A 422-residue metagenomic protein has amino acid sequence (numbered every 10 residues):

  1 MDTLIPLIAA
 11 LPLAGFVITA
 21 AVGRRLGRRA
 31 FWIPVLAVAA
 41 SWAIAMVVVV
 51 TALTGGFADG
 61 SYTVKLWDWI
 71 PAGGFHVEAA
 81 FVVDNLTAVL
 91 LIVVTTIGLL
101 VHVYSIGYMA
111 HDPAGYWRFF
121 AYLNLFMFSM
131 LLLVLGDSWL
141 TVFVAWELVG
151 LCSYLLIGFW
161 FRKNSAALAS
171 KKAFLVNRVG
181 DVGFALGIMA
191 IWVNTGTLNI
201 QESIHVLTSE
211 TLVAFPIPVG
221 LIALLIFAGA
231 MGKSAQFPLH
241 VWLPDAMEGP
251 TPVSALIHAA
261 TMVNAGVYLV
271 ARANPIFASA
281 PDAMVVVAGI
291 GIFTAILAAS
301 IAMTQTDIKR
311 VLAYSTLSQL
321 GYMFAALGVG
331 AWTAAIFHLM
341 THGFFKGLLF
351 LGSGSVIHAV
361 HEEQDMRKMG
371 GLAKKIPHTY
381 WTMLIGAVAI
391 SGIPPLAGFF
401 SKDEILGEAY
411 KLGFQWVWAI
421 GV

Functional and structural regions predicted by a protein language model:
M1-L4, A21-A121, N194-P216, V241 (+2 more regions): Transmembrane helix-loop-helix hairpins at membrane boundaries of multipass inner-membrane proteins
D2-L4, P12-L13, W139-T141, D181: Hydrophobic alpha-helical transmembrane segments of multi-pass integral membrane proteins
I5, L11, I33, F237 (+1 more regions): Hydrophobic alpha-helix-in-membranes signature
L7-A10, A14, I18, A79 (+3 more regions): Residue-level signal for short hydrophobic patches within transmembrane helices of multi-pass membrane transporters
A9-G23, L99, M231, A235 (+1 more regions): N-terminal signal-anchor/start-transfer transmembrane helix
L100-V142, L151-V422: Hydrophobic transmembrane alpha-helices and their helix-loop junctions in integral membrane proteins
E147: Short phosphate-coordinating micro-motif centered on Lys-Gly-acidic
